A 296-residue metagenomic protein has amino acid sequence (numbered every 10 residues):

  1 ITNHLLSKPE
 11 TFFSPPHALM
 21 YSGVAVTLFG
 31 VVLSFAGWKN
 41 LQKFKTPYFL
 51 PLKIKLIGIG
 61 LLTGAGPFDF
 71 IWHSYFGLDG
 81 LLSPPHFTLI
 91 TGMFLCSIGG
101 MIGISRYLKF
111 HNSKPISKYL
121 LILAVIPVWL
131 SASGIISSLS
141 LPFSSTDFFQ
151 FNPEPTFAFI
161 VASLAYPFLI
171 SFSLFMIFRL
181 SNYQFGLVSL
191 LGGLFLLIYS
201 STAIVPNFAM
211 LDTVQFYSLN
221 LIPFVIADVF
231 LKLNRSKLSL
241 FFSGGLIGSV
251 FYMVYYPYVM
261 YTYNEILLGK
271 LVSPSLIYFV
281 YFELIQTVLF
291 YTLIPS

Functional and structural regions predicted by a protein language model:
I1-A18, F68-F87, S137-F157, S201-M210 (+1 more regions): Membrane-interface interhelical loops and short amphipathic "cap" helices that link adjacent transmembrane segments
T2-P9, F29-P51, G100-L120, S140 (+6 more regions): Juxtamembrane membrane-water interface segments of multi-pass membrane proteins, especially cytoplasmic-side
N3-L5, E10-S14, L19, G23-W38 (+2 more regions): Metallocofactor- and cofactor-centric catalytic cores in central/energy metabolism, strongly enriched
A18-F35, T88-I104, F159-I177, Y217-L231 (+1 more regions): Hydrophobic cores of alpha-helical transmembrane segments in multi-pass inner/ER membrane proteins, independent
F44-I54, P67-A124, L141-N152: Membrane-interface helix-loop-helix junctions at boundaries between adjacent transmembrane segments
K53-D69, T91-G99, K118-L141, A158-S171 (+2 more regions): Alpha-helical transmembrane segments of multi-pass integral membrane proteins
P167, S171-L221, V225: Long, well-ordered mid-to-C-terminal structural blocks that present hydrophobic/aromatic surfaces
D212-L221, D228-S296: C-terminal transmembrane helix-loop-helix hairpin of multi-pass membrane proteins
